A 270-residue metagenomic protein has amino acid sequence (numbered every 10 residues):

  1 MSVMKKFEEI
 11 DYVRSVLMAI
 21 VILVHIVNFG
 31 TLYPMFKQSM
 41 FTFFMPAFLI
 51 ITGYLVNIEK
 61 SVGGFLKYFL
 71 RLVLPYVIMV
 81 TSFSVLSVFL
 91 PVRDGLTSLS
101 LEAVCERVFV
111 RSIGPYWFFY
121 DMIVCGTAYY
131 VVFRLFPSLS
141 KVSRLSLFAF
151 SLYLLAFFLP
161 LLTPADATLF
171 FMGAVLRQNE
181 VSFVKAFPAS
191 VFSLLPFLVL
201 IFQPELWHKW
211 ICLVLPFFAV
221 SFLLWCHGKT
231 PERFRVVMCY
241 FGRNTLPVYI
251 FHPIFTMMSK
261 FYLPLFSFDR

Functional and structural regions predicted by a protein language model:
S2-R270: Alpha-helical transmembrane segments and their immediate juxtamembrane cytosolic regions
